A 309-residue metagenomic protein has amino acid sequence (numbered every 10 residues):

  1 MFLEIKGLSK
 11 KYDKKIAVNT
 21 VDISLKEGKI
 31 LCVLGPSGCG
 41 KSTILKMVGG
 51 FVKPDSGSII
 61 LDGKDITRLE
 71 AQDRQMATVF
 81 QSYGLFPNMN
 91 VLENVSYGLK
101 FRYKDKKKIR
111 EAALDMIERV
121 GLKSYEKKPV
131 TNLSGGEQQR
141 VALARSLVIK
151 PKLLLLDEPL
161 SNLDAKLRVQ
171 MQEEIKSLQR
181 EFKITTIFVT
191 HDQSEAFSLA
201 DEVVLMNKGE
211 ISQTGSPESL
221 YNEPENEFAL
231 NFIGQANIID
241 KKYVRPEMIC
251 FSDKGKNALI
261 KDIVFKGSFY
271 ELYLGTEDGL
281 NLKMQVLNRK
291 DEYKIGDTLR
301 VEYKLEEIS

Functional and structural regions predicted by a protein language model:
I30, A71-A77, Q81-E225: ABC ATPase nucleotide-binding domains
L34-P36: The feature captures the beta-strand-to-loop junction immediately N-terminal to the Walker
G49: Helix-to-loop junction immediately C-terminal to a conserved catalytic motif
D55-S58, K208: Conserved coupling/switch loops of ABC nucleotide-binding domains, chiefly the family-specific signature
G57-D65: Conserved ABC transporter NBD signature motif
Y243-S309: Non-catalytic connector elements of ABC transporters
